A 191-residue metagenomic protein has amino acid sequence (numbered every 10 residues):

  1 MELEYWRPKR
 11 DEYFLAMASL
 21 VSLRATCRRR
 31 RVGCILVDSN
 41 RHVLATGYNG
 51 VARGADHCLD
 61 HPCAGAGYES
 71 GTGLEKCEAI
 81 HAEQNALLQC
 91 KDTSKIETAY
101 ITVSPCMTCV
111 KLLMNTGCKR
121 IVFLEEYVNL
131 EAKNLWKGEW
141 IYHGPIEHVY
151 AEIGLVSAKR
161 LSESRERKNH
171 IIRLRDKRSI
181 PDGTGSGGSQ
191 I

Functional and structural regions predicted by a protein language model:
M1-I191: Zinc-dependent deaminase catalytic domain
